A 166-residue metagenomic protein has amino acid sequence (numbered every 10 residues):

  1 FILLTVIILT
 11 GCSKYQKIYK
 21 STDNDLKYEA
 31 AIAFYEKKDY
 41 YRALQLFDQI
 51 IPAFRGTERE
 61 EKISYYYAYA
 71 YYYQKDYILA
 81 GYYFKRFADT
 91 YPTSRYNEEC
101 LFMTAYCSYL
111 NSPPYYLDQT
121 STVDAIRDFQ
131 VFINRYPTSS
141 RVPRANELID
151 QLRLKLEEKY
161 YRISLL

Functional and structural regions predicted by a protein language model:
F1-I8: Sec-dependent N-terminal signal peptides
I8-L166: Acidic, polar-rich low-complexity tracts and alpha-helical solenoid repeat scaffolds
